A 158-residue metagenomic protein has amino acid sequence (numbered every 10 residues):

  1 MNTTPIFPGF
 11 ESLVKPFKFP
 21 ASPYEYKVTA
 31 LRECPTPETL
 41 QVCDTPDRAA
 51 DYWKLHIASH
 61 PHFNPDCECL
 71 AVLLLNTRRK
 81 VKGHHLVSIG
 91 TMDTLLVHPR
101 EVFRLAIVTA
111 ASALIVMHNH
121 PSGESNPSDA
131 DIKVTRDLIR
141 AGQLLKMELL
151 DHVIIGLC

Functional and structural regions predicted by a protein language model:
N2-C34, S88-C158: Active-site-proximal loop/helix of nucleotide/amide-processing enzymes and allied scaffolds
N2-H85: Non-catalytic interface/targeting segments
